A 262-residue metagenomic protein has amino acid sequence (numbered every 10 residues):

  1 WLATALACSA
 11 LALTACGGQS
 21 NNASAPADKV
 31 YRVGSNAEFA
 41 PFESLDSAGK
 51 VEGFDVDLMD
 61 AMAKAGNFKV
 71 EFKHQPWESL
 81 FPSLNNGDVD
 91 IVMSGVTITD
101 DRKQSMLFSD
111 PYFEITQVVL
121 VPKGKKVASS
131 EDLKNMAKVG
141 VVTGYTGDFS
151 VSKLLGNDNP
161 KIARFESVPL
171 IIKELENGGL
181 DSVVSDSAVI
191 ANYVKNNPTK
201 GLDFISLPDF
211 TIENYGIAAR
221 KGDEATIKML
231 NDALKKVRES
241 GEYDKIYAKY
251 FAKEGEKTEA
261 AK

Functional and structural regions predicted by a protein language model:
A12-A15: C-terminal motif of bacterial Sec signal peptides marking the signal peptidase cleavage site
G17, V56-A65, T143-Y145, G216-E254: Extended ligand-binding regions for polar small-molecule ligands
A25-G95: Extracytoplasmic small-molecule ligand-binding "clamshell" domains of the periplasmic binding protein/Venus flytrap
A37, E114-V121, S187, A191 (+2 more regions): Periplasmic-binding protein-like
E38, V51-A61, V118-L170, S182 (+1 more regions): Bilobed "Venus flytrap"/periplasmic-binding protein-like clamshell domains and structurally analogous long
V56, F72-S83, I162-N177, E213: Short helix-initiation/N-cap motifs at beta->coil->alpha
K64, K69-L133, D203, P208-D209: Acidic, polar ligand-binding/catalytic clefts
V96-Q104, S150-K153, E176, D181-T211: A ligand-binding cleft/hinge motif common to bilobed small-molecule-binding domains
